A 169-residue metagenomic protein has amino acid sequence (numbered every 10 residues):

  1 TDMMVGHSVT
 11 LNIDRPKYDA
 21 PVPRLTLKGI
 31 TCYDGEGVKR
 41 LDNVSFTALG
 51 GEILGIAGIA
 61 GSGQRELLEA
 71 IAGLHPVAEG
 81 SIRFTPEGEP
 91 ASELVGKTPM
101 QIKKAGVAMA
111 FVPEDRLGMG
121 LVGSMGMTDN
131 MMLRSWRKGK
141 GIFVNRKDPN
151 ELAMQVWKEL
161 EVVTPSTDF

Functional and structural regions predicted by a protein language model:
T1-F169: Glycine-rich phosphate-binding loops of nucleotide-dependent enzymes
